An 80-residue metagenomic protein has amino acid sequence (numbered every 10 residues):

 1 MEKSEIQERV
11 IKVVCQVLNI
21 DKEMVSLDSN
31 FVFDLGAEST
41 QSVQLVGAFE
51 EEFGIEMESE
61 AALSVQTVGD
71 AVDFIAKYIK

Functional and structural regions predicted by a protein language model:
M1-E23, A76-I79: Thiotemplate assembly-line natural product biosynthesis machinery
I11, D28, V46: Generic structural marker for isolated residues within well-ordered, non-membrane alpha-helices of soluble domains
V17-G36, E52-S64: Phosphopantetheine carrier-protein modules
G36-A48, V68: Amphipathic alpha-helical interaction surfaces in cytosolic regulatory modules
L63-S64, G69-Y78: C-terminal structural segments of small proteins and small subunits
